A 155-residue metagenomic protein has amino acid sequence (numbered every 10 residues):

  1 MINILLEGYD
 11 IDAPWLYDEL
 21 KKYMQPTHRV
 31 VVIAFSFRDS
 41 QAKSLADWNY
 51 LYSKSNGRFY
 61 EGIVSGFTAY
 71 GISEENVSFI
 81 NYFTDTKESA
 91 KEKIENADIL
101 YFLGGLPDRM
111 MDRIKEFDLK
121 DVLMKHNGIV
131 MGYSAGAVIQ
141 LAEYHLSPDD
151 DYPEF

Functional and structural regions predicted by a protein language model:
M1-E95, I99-L106: Extended, subdomain-level signal for the structured scaffold at the beginning of enzyme domains
F102-L103, R109-F155: Class I SAM-dependent methyltransferase SAM-binding "motif I" and its flanking Rossmann-like core
